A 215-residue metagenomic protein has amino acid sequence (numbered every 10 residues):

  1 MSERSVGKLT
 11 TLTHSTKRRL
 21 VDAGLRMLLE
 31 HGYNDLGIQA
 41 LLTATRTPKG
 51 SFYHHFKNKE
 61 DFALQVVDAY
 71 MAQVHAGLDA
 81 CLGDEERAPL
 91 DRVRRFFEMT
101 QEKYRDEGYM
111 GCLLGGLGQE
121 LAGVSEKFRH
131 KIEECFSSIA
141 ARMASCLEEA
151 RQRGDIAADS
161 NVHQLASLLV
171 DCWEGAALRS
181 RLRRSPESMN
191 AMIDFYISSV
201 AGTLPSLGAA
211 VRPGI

Functional and structural regions predicted by a protein language model:
M1-S15, S206-I215: N-terminal intrinsically disordered/low-complexity leader segments
R19, A23, M27-D61, Q65: Helix-turn-helix
Q65, D79-M110, V162-L169, V211: Hydrophobic alpha-helical connector segments
D68-H75: Short, basic, alpha-helical segments at the C-terminal edge of helix-turn-helix-like DNA-binding modules
H75, D79, D91-R95, E126-Q152 (+2 more regions): Amphipathic alpha-helical packing segments from all-alpha helical-bundle domains
D91-R92, D106-K127: Amphipathic alpha-helical segments used for helix-helix packing
K103-D106, E149, L169-P186, S199-A209: Amphipathic C-terminal alpha-helical segment
